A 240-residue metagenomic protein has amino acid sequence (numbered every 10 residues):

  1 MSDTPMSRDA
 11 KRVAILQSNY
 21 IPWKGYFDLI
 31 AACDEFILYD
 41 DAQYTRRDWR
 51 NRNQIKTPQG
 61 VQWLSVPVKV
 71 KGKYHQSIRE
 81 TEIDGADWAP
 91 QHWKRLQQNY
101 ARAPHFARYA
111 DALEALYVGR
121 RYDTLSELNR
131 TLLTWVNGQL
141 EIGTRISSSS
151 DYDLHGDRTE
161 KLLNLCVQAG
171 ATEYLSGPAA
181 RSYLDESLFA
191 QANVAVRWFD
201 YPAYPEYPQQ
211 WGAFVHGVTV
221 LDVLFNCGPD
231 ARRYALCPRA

Functional and structural regions predicted by a protein language model:
S2-A240: Residues lining hydrophobic/aromatic ligand-binding pockets adjacent to catalytic sites
